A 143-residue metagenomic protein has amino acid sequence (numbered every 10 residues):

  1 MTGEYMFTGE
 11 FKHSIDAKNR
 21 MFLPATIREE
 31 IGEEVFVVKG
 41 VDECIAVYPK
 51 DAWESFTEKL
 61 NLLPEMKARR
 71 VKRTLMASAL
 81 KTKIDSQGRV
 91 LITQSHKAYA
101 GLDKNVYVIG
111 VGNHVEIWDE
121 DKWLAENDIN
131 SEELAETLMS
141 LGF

Functional and structural regions predicted by a protein language model:
M1-H13, A17, I27-T82, S86-Q87 (+1 more regions): Flexible "stalk/tail and boundary" regions
